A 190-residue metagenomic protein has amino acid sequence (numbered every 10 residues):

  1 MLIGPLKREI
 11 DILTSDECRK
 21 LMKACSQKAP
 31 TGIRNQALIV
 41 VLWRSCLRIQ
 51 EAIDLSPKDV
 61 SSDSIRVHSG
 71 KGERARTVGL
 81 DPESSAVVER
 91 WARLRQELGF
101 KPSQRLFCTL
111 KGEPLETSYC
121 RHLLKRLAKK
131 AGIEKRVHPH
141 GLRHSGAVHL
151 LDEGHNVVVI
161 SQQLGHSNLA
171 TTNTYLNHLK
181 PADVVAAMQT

Functional and structural regions predicted by a protein language model:
M1-T190: Conserved catalytic core of the tyrosine transesterase superfamily
